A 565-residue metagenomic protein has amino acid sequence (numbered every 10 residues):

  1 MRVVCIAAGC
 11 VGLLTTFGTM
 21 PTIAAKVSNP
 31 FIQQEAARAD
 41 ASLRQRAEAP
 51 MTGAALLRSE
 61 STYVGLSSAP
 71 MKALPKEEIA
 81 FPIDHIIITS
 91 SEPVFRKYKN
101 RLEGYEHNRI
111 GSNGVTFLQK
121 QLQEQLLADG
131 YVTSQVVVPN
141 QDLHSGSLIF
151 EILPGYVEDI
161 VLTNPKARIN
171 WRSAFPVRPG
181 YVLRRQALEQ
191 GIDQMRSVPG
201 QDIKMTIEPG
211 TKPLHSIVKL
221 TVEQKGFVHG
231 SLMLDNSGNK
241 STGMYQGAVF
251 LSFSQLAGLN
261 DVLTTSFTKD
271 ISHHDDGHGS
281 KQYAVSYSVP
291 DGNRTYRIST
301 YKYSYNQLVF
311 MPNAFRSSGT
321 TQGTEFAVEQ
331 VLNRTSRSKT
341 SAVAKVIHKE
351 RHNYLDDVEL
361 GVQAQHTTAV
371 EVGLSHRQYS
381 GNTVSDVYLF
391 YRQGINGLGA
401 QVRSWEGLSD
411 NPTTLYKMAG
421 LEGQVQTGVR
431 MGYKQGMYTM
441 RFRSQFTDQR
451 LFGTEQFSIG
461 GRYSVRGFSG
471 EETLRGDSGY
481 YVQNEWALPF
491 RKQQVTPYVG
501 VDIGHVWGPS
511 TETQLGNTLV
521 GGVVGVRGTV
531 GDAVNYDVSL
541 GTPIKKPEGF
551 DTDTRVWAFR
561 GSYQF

Functional and structural regions predicted by a protein language model:
A25-G238, T268-K281, R441-R443: Periplasmic polypeptide-binding modules associated with outer-membrane biogenesis and secretion
G180, D235-S237, D270-H273, F310-F315 (+5 more regions): Extracellular loop and loop/strand-boundary signature of outer-membrane beta-barrel proteins
I203, V228-G230, A257-L263, G292-I298 (+5 more regions): Repeated loop/turn-to-beta-strand initiation elements of outer-membrane beta-barrel proteins
L214, G243-G247, G279-Y283, T320-T324 (+5 more regions): Residues that define the transmembrane beta-barrel architecture of outer-membrane proteins
G230-L232, L251, L263-F267, Y296-T300 (+9 more regions): Membrane-embedded beta-strand positions of outer-membrane beta-barrel proteins
L234-G238, Q255, F267-H273, D291 (+12 more regions): Transmembrane beta-strands of outer-membrane beta-barrel pores
L251, F326, V524-V530, N535 (+1 more regions): Outer-membrane beta-barrel "beta-signal"
H352-Q494, V499-I503, W507-P509, G561: C-terminal outer-membrane beta-barrel translocator/porin domains of Gram-negative envelope proteins and their
